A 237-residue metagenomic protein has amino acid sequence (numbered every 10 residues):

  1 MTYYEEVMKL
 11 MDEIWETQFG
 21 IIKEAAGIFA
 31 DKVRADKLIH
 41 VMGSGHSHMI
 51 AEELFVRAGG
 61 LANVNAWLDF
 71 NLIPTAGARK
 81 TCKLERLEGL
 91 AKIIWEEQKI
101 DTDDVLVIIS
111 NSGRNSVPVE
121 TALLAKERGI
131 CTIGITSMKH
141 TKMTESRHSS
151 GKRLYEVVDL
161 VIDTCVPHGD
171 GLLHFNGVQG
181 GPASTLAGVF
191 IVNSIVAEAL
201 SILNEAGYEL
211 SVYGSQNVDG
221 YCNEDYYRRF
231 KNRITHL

Functional and structural regions predicted by a protein language model:
M1-T17: Generic N-terminal amphipathic, Lys/Arg-enriched alpha-helix
Y4, E88, K92, K231-L237: Conserved, well-structured ligand/cofactor-binding cores
E16-G20, C82-E85: Short, surface-exposed alpha-helical recognition segments that flank or form part of ligand/macromolecule-binding
T17-K32: A short, well-structured juxtamembrane/interface segment
D36-I39: Short active-site oxyanion
V41-V196: Glycine-rich phosphate-binding loops that contact phosphosugars or nucleotide phosphates
D170-F175, Q179-L237: C-terminal functional extensions of proteins
